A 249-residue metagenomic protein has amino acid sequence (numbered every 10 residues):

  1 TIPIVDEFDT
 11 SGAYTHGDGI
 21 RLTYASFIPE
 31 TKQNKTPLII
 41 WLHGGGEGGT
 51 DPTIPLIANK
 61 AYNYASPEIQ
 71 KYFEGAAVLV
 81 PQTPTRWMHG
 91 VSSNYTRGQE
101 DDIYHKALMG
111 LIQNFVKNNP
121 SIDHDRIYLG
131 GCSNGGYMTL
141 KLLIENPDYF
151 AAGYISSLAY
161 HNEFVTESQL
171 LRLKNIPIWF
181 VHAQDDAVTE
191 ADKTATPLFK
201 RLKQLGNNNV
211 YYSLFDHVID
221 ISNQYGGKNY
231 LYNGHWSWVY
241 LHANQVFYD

Functional and structural regions predicted by a protein language model:
T1-L38, A76, L198-K200, V210: A domain-start/cap signature at the N-terminus of enzymes
E30-T31, G90-S133: Gly/Ser-rich "nucleophile elbow"/oxyanion-hole loop immediately N-terminal to the catalytic nucleophile in hydrolases
P37, A76, R126, A151 (+1 more regions): Alpha/beta-hydrolase fold active-site loops
L38, G45-K106: Active-site machinery of serine-nucleophile hydrolases
L42-G44, S157, H182-A183: The conserved beta1-alpha1 loop
V116-N119, H124-R172: Primarily recognizes the serine-hydrolase "nucleophile elbow" in alpha/beta-hydrolase and SGNH/GDSL folds
L173, W179-H182: Short beta-strand/loop motif that positions the catalytic acidic residue of the alpha/beta-hydrolase fold
V181, D185-V188, K193-F199, K203-D249: C-terminal catalytic histidine-bearing segment of alpha/beta-hydrolase fold enzymes
